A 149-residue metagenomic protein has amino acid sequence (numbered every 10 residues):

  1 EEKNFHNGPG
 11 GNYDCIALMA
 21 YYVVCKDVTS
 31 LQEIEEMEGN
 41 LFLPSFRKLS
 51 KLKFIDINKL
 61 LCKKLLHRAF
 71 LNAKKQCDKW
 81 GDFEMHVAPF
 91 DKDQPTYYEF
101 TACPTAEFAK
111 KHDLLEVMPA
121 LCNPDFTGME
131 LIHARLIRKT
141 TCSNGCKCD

Functional and structural regions predicted by a protein language model:
E2-G10: A ubiquitous short alpha-helical element
G10-K111: Amphipathic interaction/junction segments at domain boundaries or subunit interfaces
H86-N144: Short, hydrophobic/π-rich interface segment
